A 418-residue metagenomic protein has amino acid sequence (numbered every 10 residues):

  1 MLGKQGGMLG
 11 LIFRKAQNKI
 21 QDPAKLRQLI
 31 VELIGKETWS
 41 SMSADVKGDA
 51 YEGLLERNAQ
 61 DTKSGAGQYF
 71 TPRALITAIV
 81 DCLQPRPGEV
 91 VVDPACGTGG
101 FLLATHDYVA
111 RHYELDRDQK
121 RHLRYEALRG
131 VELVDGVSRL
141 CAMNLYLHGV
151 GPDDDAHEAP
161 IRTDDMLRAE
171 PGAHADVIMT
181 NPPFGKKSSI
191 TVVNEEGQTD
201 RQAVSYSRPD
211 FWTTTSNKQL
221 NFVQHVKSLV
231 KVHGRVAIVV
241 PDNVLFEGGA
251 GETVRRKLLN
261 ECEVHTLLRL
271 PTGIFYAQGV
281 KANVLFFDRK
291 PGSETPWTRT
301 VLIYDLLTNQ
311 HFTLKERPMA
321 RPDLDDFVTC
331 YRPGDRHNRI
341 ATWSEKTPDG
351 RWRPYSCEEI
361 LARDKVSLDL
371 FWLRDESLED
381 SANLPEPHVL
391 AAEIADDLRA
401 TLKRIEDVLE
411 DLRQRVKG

Functional and structural regions predicted by a protein language model:
M1-P87, D153-M166, R269-G273, W297-L314 (+1 more regions): Non-catalytic, mostly N-terminal accessory regions of nucleic-acid modification and defense proteins
K19, G53, G97, D107-Y108 (+3 more regions): Short alpha-helical scaffold segments that flank and stabilize functional sites
S40, A95, G130-G136, V177 (+8 more regions): Hydrophobic alpha-helical scaffolding
G65-T180, G185-Q198, R208-D210, L220 (+2 more regions): Conserved S-adenosyl-L-methionine
T71, G136, K218, Q278-V280 (+1 more regions): A generic structural signal for residues located within well-ordered alpha-helices of large catalytic or ligand-binding
V91-A95, G100-F101, L229-V230, G234 (+4 more regions): Structured catalytic/translocation cores of nucleotide/phosphate-coupled proteins
Y146, R168-A175, P183-I360: Signature of N6-adenine DNA methyltransferases within the class I
